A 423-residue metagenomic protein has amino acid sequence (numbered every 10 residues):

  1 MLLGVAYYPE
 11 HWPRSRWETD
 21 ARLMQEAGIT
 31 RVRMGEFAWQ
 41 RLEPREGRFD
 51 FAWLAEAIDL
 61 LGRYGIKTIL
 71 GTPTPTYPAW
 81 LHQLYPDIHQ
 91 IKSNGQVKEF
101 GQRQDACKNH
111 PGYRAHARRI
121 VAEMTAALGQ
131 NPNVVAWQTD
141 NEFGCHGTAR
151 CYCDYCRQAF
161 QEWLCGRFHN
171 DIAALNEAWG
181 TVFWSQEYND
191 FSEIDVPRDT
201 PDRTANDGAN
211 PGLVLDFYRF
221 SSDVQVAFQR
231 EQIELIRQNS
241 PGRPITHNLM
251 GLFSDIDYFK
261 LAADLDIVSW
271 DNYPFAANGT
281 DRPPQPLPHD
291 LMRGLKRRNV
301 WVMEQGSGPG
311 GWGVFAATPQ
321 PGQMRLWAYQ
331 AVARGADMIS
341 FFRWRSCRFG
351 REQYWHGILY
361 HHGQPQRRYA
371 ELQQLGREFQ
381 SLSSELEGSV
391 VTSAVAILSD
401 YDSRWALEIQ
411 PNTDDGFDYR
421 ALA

Functional and structural regions predicted by a protein language model:
M1, G28-T30, G62-T68, Q130-V135 (+5 more regions): Short, well-ordered coil/turn segments that N-cap beta-strands
L2-R14, G35-L54, K98-R119, F143-R150 (+5 more regions): The substrate-binding groove and active-site-proximal loops of carbohydrate-active enzymes, especially glycoside
V5, M24, V32, L61 (+10 more regions): Conserved, mostly hydrophobic/aromatic
H11-E26, A117-E123, L249-A262, Q285 (+2 more regions): Short, acidic/polar
E18-K98, A122-T125, E231-N239: Aromatic-lined substrate-binding rim segments of carbohydrate-active enzymes
N94-I267, D271-Q285: Polysaccharide-binding and catalytic clefts of secreted carbohydrate-active enzymes
I194, G251, A262, W270-A423: Carbohydrate-binding surfaces of carbohydrate-active enzymes
